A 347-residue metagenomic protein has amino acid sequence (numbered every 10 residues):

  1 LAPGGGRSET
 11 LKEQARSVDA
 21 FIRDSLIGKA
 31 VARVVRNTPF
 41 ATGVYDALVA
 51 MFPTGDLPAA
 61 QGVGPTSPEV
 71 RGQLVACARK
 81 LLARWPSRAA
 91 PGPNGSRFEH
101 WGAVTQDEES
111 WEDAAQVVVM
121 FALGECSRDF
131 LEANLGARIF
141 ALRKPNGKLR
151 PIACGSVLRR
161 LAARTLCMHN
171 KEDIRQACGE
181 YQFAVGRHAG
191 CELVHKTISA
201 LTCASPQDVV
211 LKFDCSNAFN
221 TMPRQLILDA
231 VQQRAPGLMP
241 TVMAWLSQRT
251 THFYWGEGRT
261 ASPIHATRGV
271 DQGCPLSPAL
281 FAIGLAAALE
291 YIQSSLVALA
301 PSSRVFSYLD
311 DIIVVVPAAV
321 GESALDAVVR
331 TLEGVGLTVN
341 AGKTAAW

Functional and structural regions predicted by a protein language model:
L1-E13, S17-I22, F52, G64-G284: Conserved pre-catalytic core of RNA-dependent polymerases
S8-A32, T38-L57: Extended, charge-enriched "interface" segments that sit outside catalytic cores
L57-P65: Short, contiguous pre-domain boundary segments
L211, S307-Y308: Residue-level marker for buried hydrophobic side chains located in beta-strands that build the well-ordered beta-sheet
G237-A244, R304-F306, V316-W347: Polymerase palm active-site segment centered on the conserved acidic dipeptide of motif C
A282-S295: Short amphipathic alpha-helix segments
S294-V305: Short helix/loop segment immediately N-terminal to the Walker
D311-V315: Short beta-strand->loop micro-motif that forms the acidic, two-metal-ion catalytic signature in nucleotide-processing
